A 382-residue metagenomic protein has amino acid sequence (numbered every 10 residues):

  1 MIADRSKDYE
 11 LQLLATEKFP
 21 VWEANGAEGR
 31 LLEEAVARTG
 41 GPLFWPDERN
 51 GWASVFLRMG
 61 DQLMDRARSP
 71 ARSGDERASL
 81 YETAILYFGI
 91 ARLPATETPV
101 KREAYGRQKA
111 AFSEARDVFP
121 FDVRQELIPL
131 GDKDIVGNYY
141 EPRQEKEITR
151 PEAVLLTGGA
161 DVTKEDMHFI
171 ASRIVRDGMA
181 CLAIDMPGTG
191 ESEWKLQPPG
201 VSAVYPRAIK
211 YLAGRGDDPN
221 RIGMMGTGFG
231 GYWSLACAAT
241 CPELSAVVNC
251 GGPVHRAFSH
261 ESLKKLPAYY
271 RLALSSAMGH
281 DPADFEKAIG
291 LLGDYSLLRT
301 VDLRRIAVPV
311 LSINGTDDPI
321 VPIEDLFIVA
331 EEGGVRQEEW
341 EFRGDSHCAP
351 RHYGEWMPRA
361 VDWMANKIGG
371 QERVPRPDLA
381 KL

Functional and structural regions predicted by a protein language model:
V55-F56, G60, E97-T149: N-terminal cap/lid segment of alpha/beta-hydrolase-fold proteins
I148-G159: Short beta-strand element of the alpha/beta-hydrolase
D166, R173, K195-N220: Alpha/beta-hydrolase active-site loop
A236-L291, V308: Hydrolase active-site cap/lid region
I306-A307, S312-N314, D318: Short beta-strand/loop motif that positions the catalytic acidic residue of the alpha/beta-hydrolase fold
P319-D325: Conserved alpha/beta-hydrolase "acid-adjacent" motif
E331-C348: Catalytic histidine neighborhood in serine/cysteine hydrolases with alpha/beta-hydrolase-type architecture
G344-M357, P375-P377: Catalytic histidine-centered segment of alpha/beta-hydrolase-like enzymes
